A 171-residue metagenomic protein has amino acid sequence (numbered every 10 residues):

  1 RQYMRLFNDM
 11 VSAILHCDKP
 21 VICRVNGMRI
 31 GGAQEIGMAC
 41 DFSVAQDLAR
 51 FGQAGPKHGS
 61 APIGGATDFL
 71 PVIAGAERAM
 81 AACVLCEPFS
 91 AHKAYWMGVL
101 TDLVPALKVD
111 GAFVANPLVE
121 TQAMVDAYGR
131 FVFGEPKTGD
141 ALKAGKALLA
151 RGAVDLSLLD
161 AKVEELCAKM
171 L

Functional and structural regions predicted by a protein language model:
R1-H16: Extended, non-globular alpha-helical segments
S12-L171: Crotonase-fold acyl-CoA enzyme core
